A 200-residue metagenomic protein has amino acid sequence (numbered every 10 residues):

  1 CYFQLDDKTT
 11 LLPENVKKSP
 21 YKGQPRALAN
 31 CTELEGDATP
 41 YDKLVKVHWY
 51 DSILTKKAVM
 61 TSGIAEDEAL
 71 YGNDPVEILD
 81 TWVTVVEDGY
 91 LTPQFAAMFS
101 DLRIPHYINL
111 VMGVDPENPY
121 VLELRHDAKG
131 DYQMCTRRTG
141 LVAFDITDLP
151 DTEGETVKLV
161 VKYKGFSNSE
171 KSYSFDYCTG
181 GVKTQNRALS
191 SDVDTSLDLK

Functional and structural regions predicted by a protein language model:
C1-K200: First exposed extracellular module after export/assembly in secreted or surface-exposed proteins
